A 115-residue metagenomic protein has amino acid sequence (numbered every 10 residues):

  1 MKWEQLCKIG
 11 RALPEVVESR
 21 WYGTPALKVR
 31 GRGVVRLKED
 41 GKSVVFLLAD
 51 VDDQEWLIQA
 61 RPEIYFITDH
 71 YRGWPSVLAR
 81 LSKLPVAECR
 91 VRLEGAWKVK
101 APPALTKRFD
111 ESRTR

Functional and structural regions predicted by a protein language model:
M1-R115: Charge-dense, helix-prone N-terminal extensions
